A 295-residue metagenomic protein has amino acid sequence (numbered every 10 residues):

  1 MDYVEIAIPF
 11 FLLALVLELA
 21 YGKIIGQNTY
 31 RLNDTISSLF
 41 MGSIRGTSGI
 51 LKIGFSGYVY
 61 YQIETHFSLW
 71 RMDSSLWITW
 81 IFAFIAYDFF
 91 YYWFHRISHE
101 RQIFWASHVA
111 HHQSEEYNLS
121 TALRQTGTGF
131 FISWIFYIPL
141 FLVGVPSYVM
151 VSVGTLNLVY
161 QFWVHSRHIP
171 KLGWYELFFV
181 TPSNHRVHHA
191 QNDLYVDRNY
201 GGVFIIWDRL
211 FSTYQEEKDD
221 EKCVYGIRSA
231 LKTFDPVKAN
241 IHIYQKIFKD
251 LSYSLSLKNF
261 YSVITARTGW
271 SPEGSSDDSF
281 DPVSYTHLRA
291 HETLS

Functional and structural regions predicted by a protein language model:
M1-F11: Hydrophobic transmembrane alpha-helical segments in integral membrane proteins
F10-L19, D88: Central hydrophobic cores of alpha-helical transmembrane segments in multi-pass inner-membrane proteins across all
L17-I36: Membrane-interface helix-loop junction between the first two transmembrane segments
S43-K52, S75-A230: Membrane-embedded catalytic scaffold of the fatty acid hydroxylase/desaturase
L51-S74: Long, highly hydrophobic alpha-helical transmembrane signal-anchor segments
W105-H112, S275-V283: Cytosolic, membrane-interface loops and tails of multi-pass inner-membrane proteins
C223-T268: A membrane-cytosol interface segment of integral membrane proteins
T286-T293: Conserved small/polar residues in nucleotide/adenosyl-binding loops
